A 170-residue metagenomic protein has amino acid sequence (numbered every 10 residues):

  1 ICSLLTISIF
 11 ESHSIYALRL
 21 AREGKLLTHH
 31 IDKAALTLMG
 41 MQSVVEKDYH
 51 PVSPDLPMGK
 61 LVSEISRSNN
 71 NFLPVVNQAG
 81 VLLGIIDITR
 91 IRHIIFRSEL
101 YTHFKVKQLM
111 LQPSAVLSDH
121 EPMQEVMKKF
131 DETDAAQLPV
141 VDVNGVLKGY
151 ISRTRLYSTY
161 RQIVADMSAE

Functional and structural regions predicted by a protein language model:
I1-P51, A79, I163-E170: Membrane-interfacial segments at transmembrane helix termini in multi-pass membrane proteins
E23-L26, T37-Y49, L56, R90 (+2 more regions): Bateman (tandem CBS) regulatory domains
V52-N69, V76, I95, V116-V143 (+1 more regions): The conserved cystathionine-beta-synthase
L83-I91, Y150-L156: Short hydrophobic beta-strand motif reused across regulatory alpha/beta modules
I85-I88, H103-V106, E125, A136: Nucleotide-binding motor/catalytic cores of P-loop/tubulin-like NTPases across gene-expression machines
S98-E99: Beta-strand/loop-dominated core regions that host nucleotide or nucleotide-derived cofactor-binding catalytic loops
